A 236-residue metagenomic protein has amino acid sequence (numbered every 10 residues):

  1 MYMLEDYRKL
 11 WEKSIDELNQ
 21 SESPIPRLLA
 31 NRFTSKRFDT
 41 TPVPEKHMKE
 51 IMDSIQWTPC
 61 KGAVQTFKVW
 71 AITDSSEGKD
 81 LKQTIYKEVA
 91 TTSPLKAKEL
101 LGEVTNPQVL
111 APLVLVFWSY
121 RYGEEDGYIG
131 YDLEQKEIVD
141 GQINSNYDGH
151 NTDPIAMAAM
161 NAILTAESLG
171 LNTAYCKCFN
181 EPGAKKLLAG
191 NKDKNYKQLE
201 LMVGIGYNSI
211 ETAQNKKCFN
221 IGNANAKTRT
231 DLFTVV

Functional and structural regions predicted by a protein language model:
Y2-S21, I25-R27, T34, Q198-V236: C-terminal helix-cap and adjacent tail motif
L29, I51-I55, V203: Short alpha-helical scaffolding segments that buttress acidic/His motifs in well-ordered protein cores
N31-E50: A short N-terminal beta-strand-loop micro-motif at the entrance of redox/enzyme domains
I51, I55-Q56, L115, E134-L188: Small-aliphatic-rich amphipathic alpha-helix that forms the alpha element of a beta-alpha
P59-A63: Glycine-rich phosphate/pyrophosphate-binding beta-alpha loops
V64-A156: Glycine/small-residue-rich phosphate/adenosyl-binding loop
S119, C178, Y207: Short secondary-structure boundary segments
L187-N195: Short proline/glycine-enriched turn/loop segments at secondary-structure junctions
